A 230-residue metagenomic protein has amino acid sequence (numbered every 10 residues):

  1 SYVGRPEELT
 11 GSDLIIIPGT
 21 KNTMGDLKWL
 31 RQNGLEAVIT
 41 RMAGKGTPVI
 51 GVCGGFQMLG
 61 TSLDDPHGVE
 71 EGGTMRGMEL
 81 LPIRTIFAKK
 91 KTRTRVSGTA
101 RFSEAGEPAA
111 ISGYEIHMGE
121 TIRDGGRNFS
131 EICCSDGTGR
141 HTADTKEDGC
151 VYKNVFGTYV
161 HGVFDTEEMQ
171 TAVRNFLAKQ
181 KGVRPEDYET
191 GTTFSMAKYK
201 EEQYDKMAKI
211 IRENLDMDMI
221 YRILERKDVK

Functional and structural regions predicted by a protein language model:
S1-T10: A short, well-structured beta->alpha microelement
E8-L9, E79, K89-T92, E186-F194: Interdomain boundary/hinge elements
L9-I17: Terminal amphipathic helices with adjacent charged low-complexity linkers/tails
P18, G113-H117, F156-V160: Active-site-proximal beta-strand elements of phosphoester/diester hydrolases
K21-S112: Cysteine-nucleophile active-site neighborhood
K45, T61-D65, I83-F87, I122 (+6 more regions): Short, well-ordered loop/turn and helix-capping segments at boundaries between secondary-structure elements and domains
R101-K153: Catalytic beta-strand/loop cores that center a nucleophilic Ser/Cys/Thr and support acyl-enzyme chemistry
K146-K230: Acyltransferase
